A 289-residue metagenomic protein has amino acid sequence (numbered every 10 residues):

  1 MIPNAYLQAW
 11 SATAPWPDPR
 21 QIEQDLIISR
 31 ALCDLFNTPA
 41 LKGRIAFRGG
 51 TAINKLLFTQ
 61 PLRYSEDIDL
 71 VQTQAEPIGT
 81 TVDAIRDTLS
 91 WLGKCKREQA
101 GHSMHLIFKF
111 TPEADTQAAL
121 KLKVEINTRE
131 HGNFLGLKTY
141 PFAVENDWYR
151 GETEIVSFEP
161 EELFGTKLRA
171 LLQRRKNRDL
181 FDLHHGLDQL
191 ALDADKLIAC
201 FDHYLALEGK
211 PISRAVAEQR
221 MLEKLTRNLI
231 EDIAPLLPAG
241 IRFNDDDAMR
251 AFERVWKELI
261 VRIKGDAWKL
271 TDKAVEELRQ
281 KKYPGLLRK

Functional and structural regions predicted by a protein language model:
M1-I45, L56-L62, E66-I68, Q72-K289: Structured mid-to-C-terminal alpha-helical surface segments
F47-A52: Glycine-rich beta-strand-to-loop/alpha-helix junction loops that act as flexible
